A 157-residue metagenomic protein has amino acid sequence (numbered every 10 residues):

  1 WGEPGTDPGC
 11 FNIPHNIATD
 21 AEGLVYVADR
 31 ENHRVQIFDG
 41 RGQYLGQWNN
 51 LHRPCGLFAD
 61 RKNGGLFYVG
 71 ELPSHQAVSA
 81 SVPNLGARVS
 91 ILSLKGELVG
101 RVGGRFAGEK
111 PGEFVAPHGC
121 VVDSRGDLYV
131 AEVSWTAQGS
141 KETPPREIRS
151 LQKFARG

Functional and structural regions predicted by a protein language model:
W1-G157: Eukaryotic scaffold repeat domains enriched in small/polar residues
